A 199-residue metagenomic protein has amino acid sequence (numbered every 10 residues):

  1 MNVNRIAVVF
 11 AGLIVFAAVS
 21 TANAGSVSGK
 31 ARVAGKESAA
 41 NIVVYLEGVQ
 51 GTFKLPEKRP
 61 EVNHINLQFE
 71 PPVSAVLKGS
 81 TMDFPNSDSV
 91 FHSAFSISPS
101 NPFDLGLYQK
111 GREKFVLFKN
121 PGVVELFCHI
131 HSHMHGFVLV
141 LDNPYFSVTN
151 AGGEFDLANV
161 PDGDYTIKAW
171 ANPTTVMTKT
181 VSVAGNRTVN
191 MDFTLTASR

Functional and structural regions predicted by a protein language model:
M1-A7: Positively charged n-region of N-terminal signal peptides that target proteins for export
V8-A18: Bacterial N-terminal signal peptides
A22-R199: Extracytoplasmic copper-binding redox domains, predominantly the cupredoxin/blue-copper superfamily
